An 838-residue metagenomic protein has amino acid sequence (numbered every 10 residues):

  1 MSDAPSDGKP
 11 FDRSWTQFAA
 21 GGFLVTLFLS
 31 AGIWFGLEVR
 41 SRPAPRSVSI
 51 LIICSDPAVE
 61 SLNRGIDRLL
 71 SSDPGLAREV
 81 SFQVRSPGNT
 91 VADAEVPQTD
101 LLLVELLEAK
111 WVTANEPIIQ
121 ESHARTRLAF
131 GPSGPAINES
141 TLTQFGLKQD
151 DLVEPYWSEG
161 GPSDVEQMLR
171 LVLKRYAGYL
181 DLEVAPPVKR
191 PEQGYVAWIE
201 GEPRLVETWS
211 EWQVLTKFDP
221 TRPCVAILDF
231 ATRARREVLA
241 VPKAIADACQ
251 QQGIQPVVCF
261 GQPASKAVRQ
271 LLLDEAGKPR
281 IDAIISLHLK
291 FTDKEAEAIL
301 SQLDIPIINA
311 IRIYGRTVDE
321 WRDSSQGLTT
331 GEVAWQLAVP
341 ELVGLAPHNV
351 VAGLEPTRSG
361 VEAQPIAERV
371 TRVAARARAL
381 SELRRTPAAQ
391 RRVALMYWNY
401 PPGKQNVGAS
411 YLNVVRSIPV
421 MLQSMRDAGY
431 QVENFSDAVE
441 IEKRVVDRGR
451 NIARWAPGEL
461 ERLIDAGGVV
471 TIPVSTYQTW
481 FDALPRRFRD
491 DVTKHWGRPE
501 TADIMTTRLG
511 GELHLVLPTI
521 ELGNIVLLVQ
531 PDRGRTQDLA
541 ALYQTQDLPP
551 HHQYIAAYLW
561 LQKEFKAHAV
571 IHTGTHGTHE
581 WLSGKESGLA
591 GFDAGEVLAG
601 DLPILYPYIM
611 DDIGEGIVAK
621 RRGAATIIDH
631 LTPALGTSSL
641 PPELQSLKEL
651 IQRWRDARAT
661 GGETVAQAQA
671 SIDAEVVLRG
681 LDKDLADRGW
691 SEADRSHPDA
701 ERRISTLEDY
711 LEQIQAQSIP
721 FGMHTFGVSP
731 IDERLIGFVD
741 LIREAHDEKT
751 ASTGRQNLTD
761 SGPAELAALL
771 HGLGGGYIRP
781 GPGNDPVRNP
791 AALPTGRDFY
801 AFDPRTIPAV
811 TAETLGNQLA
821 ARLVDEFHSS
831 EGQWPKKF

Functional and structural regions predicted by a protein language model:
M1-G8: Short, low-complexity, Lys/Arg-enriched N-terminal segments of secretory-pathway carbohydrate enzymes
G8-F838: Ligand/cofactor-recognition surfaces for anionic moieties
